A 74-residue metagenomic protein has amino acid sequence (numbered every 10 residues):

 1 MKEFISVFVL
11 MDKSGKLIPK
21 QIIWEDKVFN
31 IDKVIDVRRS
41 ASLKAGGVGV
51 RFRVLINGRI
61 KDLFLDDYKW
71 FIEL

Functional and structural regions predicted by a protein language model:
M1-L74: Cysteine-centric segments in proteins
